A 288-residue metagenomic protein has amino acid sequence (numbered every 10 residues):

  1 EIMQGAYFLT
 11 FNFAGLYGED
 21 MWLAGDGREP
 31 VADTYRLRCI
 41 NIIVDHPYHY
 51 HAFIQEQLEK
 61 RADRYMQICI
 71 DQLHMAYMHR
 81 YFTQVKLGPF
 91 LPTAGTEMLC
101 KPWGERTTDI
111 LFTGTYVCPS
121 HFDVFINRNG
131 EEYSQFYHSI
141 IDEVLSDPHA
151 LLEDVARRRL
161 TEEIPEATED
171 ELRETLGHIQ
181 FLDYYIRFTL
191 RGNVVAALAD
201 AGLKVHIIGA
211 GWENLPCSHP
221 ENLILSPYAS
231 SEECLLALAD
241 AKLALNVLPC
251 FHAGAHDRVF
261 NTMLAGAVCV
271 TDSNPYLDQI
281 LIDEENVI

Functional and structural regions predicted by a protein language model:
E1, Q57-R61, V85, Y185 (+2 more regions): Catalytic binding pocket for nucleotide-activated donors in carbohydrate/polymer assembly enzymes
E1-T83, T96-C100, S226-P227, S231-E233 (+3 more regions): Extended catalytic core of nucleotide-activated donor transferases of GT-like folds
L9, I40, M66-I68, P89-L91 (+5 more regions): Hydrophobic/aromatic beta-strand patches that form the interior of the parallel beta-sheet core in alpha/beta enzyme
R36-P165: Catalytic core of nucleotide-activated saccharide and alditol-phosphate transferases
M66, I70, L182-I186, L190 (+2 more regions): Conserved aromatic-histidine-acidic binding/catalytic patches
G104-A239: Conserved catalytic-core segment of nucleotide-activated headgroup transferases in glycan assembly
